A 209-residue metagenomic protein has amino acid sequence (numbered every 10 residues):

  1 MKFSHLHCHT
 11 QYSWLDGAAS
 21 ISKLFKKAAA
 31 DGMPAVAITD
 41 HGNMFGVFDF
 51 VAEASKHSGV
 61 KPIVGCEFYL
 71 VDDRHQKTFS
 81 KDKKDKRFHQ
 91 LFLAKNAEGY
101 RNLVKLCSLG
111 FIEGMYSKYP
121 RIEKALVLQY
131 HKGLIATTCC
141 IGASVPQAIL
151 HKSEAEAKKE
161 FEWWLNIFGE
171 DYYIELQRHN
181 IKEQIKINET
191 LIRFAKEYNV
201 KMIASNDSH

Functional and structural regions predicted by a protein language model:
M1-H209: Phosphodiester-processing cores and adjacent nucleic acid-binding clamps
